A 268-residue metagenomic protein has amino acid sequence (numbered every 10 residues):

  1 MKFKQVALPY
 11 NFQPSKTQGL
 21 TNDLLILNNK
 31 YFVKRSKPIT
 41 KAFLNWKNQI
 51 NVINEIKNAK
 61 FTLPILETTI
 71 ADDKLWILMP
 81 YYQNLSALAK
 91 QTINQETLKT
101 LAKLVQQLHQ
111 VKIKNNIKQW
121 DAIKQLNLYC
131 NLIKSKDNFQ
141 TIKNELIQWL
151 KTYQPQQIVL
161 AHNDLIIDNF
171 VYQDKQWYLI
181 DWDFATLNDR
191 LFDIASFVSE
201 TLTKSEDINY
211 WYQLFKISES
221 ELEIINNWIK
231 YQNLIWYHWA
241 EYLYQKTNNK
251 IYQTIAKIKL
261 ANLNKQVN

Functional and structural regions predicted by a protein language model:
K2-A7, V111-N163, D168, Q173 (+1 more regions): An alpha-helical support segment within catalytic cores of ATP-dependent transferases
A7-S15: Conserved N-terminal boundary motif of the eukaryotic protein kinase catalytic domain
S15-I117: ATP-binding pocket architecture of kinase catalytic cores
P38, A71, W76-Q91, L126-L132 (+1 more regions): A glycine-centered beta->alpha junction motif in the catalytic cores of kinase/phosphotransferase enzymes
L160, Y178-D181: Pre-DFG segment of protein kinase catalytic domains
L191-S220, K230-T247, N262-N264: Active-site activation/catalytic loop segments of kinase-like enzymes and analogous catalytic loops in related
K250-I258: Short, charged, amphipathic alpha-helical segments
